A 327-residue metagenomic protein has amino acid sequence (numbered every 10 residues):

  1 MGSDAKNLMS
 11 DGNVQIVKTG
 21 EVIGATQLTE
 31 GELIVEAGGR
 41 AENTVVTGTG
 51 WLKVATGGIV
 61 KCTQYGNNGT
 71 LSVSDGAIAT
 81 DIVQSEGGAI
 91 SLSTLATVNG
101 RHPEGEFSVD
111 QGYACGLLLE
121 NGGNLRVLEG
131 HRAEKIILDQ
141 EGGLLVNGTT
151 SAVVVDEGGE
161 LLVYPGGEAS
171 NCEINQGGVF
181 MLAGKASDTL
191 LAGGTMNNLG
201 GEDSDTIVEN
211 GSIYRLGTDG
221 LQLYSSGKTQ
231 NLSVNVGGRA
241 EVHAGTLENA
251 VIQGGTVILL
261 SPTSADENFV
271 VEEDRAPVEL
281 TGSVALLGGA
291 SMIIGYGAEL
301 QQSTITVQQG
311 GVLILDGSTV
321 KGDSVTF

Functional and structural regions predicted by a protein language model:
M1-F327: Extracellular beta-strand-rich, repetitive "passenger/adhesive" scaffolds that bind or process carbohydrates
